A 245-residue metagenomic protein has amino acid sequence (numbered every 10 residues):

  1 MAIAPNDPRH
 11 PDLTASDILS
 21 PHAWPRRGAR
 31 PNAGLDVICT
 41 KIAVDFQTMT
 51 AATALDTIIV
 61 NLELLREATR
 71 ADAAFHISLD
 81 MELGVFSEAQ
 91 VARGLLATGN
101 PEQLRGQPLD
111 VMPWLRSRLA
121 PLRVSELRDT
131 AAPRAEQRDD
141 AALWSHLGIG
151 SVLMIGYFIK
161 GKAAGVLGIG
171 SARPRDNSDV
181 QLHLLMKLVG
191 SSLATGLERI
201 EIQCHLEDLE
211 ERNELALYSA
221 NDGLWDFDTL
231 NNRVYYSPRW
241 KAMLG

Functional and structural regions predicted by a protein language model:
R9-D17, G34, I159, N177-E198: Amphipathic alpha-helical "output/dimerization" segments
S20, W24-F75, L188, L206-L230 (+1 more regions): PAS/LOV and related PAS-like sensory modules
E63, F75-L119, V234-S237, L244: GAF sensory/regulatory domain recognition with acknowledged cross-activation on helical regulatory dimers
E82, Y157-A163, A172, L230-N231: Flexible loop/coil segments at beta-strand boundaries within sensory signal-transduction domains
R128-S151: Signal-transducing coupling segments at domain and membrane junctions
G150-F158: A short, aliphatic-rich beta-strand micro-motif
V166-D176: Short beta-strand-to-loop transition segments that serve as allosteric relay/switch motifs in sensory/regulatory domains
G196-E210: Amphipathic coiled-coil signal-coupling helices
